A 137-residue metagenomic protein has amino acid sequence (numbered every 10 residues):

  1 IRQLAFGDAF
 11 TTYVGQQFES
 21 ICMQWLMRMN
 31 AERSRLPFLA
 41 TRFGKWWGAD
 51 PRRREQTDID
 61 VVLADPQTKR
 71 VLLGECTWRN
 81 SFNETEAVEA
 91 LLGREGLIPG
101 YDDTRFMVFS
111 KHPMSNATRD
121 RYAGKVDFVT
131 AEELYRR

Functional and structural regions predicted by a protein language model:
I1-R137: A cross-kingdom feature that marks ATP-driven nucleic-acid transaction machinery
